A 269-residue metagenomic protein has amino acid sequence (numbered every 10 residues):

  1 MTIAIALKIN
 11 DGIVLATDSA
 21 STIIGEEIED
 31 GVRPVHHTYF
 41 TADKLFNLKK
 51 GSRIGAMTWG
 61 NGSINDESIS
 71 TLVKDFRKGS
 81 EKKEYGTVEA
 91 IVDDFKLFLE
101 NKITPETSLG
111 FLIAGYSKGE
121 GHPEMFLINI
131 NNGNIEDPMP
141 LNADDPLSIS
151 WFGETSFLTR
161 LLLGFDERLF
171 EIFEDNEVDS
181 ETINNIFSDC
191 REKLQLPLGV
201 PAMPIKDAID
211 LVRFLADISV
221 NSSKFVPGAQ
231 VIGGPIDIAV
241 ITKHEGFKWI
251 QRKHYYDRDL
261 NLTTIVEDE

Functional and structural regions predicted by a protein language model:
M1-E269: N-terminal nucleophile
